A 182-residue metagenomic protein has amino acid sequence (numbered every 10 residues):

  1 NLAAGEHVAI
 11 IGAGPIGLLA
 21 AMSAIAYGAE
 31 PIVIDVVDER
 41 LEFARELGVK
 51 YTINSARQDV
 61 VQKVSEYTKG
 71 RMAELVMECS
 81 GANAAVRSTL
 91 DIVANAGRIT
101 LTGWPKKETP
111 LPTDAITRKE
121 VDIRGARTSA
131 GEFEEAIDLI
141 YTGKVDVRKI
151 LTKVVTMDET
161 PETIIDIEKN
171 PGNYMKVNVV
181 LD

Functional and structural regions predicted by a protein language model:
N1-A3, Y67-G70: Glycine-rich helix-loop-beta junction characteristic of Rossmann-like nucleotide cofactor-binding loops
N1-Q58, Q62: Mid-domain Rossmann-like dinucleotide-binding core that forms the NAD(H)/NADP(H) cofactor-binding site
H7, L75, G97-R98, D122: Short glycine-centered segments of the SAM/dcSAM-binding site in methyltransferase folds
D35-V36, G103, R127: Conserved acidic E/D residue at the C-terminus of a beta-strand in Rossmann-like folds
R71-M77, K176: Short SAM/SAH-binding signature in class I
N83, R87-D91, A130, E134-D182: C-terminal hydrophobic helical "lid"/dimerization subdomain of Rossmann-like NAD(P)H-dependent oxidoreductases
V93-N95: Helix-to-beta-strand junctions that scaffold the AdoMet/dcAdoMet cofactor pocket in Class I SAM-dependent enzymes
R98-T100, P110-I150: Rossmann-fold dehydrogenase core element
